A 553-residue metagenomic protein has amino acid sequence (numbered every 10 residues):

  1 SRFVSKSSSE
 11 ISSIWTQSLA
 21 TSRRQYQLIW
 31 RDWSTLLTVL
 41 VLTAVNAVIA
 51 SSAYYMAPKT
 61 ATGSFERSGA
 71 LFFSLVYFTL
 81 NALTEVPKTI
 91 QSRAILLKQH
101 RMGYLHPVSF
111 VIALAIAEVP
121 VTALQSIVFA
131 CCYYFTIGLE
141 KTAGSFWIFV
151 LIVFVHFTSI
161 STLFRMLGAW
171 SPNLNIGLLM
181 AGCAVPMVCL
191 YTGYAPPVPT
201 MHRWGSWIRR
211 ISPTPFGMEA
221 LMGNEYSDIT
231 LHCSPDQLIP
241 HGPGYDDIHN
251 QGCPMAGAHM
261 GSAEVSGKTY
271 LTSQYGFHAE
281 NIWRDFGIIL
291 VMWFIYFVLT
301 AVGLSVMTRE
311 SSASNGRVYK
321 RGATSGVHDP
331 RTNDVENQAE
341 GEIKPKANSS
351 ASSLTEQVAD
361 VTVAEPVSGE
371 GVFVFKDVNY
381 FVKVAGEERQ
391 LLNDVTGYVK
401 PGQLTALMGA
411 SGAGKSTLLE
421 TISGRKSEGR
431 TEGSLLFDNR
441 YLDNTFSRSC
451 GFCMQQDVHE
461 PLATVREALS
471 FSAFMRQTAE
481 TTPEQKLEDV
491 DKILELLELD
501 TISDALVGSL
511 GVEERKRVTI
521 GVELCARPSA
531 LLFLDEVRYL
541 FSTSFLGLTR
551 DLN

Functional and structural regions predicted by a protein language model:
Q27-S325: Membrane-spanning alpha-helical segments of multipass transporters and channels
D32-W33, A364-F375, F381-D394, Q403 (+1 more regions): A short, flexible loop at the N-terminus of ABC-type nucleotide-binding domains that lies
G397, S423-G424, T431-F446: Conserved ABC transporter NBD signature motif
M408-S411: The feature captures the beta-strand-to-loop junction immediately N-terminal to the Walker
S449-Q456, P461-T478, D489: Q-loop/switch helix immediately C-terminal to the Walker
S470, Q485-I502: Conserved ABC ATPase "signature" region
I520-G521: Hydrophobic anchor residue at the start of the ABC signature
L524-C525: ABC ATPase C-loop
